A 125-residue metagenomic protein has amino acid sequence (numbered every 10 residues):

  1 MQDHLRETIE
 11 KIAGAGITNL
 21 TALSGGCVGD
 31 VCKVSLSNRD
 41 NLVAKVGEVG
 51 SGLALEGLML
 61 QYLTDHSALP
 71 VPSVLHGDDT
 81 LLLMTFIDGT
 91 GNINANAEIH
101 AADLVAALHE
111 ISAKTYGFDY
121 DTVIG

Functional and structural regions predicted by a protein language model:
M1-I17: Juxta-kinase regulatory segment immediately upstream of eukaryotic protein kinase catalytic domains
T21-G125: ATP-binding pocket architecture of kinase catalytic cores
